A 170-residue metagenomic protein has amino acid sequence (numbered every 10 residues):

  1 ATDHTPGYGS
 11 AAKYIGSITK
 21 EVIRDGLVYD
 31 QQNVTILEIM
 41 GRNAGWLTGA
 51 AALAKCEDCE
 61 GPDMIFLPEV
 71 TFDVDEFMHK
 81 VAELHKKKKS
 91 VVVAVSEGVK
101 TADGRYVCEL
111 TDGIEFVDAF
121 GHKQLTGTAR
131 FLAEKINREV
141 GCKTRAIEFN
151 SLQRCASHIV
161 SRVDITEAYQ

Functional and structural regions predicted by a protein language model:
A1, A102-Y106, C155: Short acidic/His/Gly/Ser-rich catalytic and metal-binding motifs that mark active-site loops of diverse hydrolases
A1, N43, V70-F72, N150-R154: Acidic, glycine-rich active-site loops and adjacent beta-strand->loop/helix elements that engage anionic groups
T2, I36, F116, A156-V160: Short coil/turn segments at secondary-structure junctions
T2-A11, I159-D164: Short beta-strand elements at the ligand-binding edges of bilobed clamshell
P6-T144: Accessory alpha-helical/coil subdomains and C-terminal extensions that flank or cap enzyme catalytic cores
E139-Q170: C-terminal active-site/capping subdomain that shapes the small-molecule cofactor and substrate pocket of enzyme
